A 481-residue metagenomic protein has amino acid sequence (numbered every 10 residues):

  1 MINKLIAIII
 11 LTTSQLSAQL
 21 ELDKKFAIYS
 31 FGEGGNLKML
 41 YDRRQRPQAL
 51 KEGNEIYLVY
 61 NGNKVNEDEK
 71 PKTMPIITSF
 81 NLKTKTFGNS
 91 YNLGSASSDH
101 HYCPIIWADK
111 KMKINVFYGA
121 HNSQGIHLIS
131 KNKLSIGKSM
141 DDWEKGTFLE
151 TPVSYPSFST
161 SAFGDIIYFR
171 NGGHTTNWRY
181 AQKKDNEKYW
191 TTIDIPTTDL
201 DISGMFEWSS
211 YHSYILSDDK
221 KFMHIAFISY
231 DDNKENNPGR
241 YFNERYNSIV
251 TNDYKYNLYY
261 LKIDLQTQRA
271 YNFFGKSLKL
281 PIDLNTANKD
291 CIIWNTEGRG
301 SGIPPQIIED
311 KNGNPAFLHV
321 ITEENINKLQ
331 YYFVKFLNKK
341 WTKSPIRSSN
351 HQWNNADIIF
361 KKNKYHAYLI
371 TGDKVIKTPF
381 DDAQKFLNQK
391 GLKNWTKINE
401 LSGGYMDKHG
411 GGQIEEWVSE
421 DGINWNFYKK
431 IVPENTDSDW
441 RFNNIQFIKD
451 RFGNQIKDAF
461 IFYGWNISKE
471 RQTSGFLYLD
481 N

Functional and structural regions predicted by a protein language model:
K4-S14: Sec-dependent N-terminal signal peptides
Q19-N481: Extracellular, repeat-based ectodomains that mediate carbohydrate processing or recognition
